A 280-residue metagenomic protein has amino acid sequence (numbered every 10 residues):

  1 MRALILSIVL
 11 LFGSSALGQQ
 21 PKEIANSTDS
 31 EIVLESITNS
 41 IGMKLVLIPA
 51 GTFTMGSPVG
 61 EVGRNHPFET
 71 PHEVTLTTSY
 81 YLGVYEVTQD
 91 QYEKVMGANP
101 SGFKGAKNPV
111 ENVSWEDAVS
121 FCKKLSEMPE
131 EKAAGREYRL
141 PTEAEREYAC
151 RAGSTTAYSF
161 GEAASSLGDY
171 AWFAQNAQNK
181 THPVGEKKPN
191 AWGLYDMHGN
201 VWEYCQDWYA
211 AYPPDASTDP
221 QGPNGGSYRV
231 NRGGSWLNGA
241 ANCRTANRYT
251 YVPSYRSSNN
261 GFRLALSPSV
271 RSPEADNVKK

Functional and structural regions predicted by a protein language model:
A3-G13: Sec-dependent N-terminal signal peptides
A16-G18: Boundary at the C-terminal end of the N-terminal hydrophobic targeting segment
Q20-T38, A275: N-terminal pre-domain segments of enzymes
I37-S101, V113-E116, H198-G199: A short glycine-rich, aromatic-capped structural motif
K44, R136-E137, P189-W192: Short loop/turn microsegments at loop-to-beta-strand junctions
F53, G105-G168, Y204, A210: Short, well-ordered surface patches within globular domains
E61-T75, S154-T155, A177-T181, M197-K280: Surface-exposed recognition segments
L167-L194: A short, contiguous structural element within a folded domain that forms the immediate neighborhood of a functional site
